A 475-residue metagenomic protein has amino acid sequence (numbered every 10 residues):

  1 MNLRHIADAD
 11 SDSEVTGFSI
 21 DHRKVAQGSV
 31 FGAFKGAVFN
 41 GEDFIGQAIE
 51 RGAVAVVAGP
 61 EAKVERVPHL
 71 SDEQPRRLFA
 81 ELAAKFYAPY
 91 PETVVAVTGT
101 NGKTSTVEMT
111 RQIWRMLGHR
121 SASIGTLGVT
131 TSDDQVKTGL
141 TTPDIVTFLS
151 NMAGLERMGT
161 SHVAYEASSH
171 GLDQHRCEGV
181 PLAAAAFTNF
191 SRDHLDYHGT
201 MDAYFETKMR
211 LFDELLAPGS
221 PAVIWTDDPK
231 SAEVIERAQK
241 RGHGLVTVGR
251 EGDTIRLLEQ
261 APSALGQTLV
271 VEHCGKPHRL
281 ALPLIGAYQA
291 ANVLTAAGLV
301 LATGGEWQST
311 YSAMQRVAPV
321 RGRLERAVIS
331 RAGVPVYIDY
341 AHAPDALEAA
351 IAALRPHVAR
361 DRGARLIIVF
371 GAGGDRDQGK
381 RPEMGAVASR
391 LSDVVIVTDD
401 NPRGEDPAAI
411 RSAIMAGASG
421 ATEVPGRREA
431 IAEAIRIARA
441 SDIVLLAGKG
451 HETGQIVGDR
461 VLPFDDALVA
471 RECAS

Functional and structural regions predicted by a protein language model:
M1-K85, P221, P229, R256-Q260 (+5 more regions): N-terminal leader/targeting and accessory segments in enzymes
L3, A58-R66, D173, L182-V336 (+1 more regions): Acidic, Mg2+-coordinating active-site environments of NTP-dependent enzymes
G36-A37, A62, S169-H170, R192-D193 (+6 more regions): Short glycine-rich anion-binding loops that position phosphate/pyrophosphate groups of nucleotides and phosphorylated
G36-F39, P319-G322, D345-L347, A353-S419 (+2 more regions): Active-site beta-alpha connecting loops in nucleotide-dependent enzymes
V54, A183, D393: Receiver (REC) domain switch/active-site residues of two-component response regulators
E65-P75, V136-G139, K240-L245, A421: Active-site regions of enzymes building and remodeling cell-envelope glycoconjugates
L78-T226, A232-H243: Phosphate-binding loop of NTP-binding sites
I443-S475: Glycine/aspartate-rich loop-and-adjacent alpha/beta segment that forms the canonical ThDP
